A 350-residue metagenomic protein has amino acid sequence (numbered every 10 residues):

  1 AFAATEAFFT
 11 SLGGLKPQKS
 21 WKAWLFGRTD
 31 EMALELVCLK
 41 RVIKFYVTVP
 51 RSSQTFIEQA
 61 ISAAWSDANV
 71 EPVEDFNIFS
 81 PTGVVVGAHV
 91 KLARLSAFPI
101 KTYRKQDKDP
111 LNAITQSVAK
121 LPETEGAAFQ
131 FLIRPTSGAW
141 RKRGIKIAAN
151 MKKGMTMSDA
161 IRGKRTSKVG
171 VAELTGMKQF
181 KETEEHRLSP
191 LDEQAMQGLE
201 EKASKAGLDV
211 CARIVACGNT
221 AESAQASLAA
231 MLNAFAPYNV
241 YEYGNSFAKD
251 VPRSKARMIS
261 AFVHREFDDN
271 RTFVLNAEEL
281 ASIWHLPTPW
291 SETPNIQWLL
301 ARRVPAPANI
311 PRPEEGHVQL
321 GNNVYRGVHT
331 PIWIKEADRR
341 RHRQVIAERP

Functional and structural regions predicted by a protein language model:
A1-Q319, V324, T330-W333, Q344-R349: Extended, folded cores of ATP/NTP-driven motor/assembly subunits in large transport and secretion machines
V328, D338-R340: Short loop/turn elements that form and flank the Walker-type P-loop nucleotide-binding site in RecA-like NTPase cores
